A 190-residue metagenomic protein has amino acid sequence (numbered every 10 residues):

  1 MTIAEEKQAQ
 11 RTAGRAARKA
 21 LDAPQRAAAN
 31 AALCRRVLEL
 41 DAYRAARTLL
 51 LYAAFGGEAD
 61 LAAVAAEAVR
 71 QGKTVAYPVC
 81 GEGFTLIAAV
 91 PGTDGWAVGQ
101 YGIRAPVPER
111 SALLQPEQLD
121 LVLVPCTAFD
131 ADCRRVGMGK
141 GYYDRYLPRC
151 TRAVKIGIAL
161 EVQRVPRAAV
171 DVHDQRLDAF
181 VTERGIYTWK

Functional and structural regions predicted by a protein language model:
M1-E5, A9-T12, A16-A23, Q71 (+4 more regions): Surface-exposed, charge/polar-rich loops and edge strands
T2-Q118: N-terminal active-site beta-alpha-beta segment that forms phosphate/nucleotide-binding and substrate-recognition loops
Y52, P78, V124-P125, G157-A159: Short beta-strand segments
F55-G57, T127-A131: Short glycine-rich anion-binding loops that position phosphate/pyrophosphate groups of nucleotides and phosphorylated
A66, G137-Y142: Charged helix-capping and loop-helix junction motifs
G83, D120-T127, G139: A short beta-strand-loop-alpha-helix capping motif that often carries His-Thr
